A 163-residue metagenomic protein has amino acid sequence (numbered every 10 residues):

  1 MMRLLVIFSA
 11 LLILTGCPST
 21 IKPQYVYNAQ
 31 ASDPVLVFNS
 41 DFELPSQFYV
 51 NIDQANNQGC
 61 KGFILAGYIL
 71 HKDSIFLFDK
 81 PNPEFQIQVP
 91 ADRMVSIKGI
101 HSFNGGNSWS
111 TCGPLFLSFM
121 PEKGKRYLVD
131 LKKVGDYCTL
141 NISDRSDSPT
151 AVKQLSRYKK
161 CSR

Functional and structural regions predicted by a protein language model:
M1-T20: Sec-dependent bacterial lipoprotein signal peptides
C17-T111, F116-F119, R126-R163: Short loop/turn and low-complexity linker motifs enriched in small/turn-promoting residues
